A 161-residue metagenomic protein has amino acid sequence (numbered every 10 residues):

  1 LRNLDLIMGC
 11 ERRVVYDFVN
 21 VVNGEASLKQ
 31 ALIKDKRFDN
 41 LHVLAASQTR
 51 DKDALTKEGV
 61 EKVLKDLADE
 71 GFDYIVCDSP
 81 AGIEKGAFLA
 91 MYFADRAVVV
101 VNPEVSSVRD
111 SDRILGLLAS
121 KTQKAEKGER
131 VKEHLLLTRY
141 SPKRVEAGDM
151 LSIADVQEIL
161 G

Functional and structural regions predicted by a protein language model:
L1-E70: P-loop/Walker-type NTP enzyme "switch/lid" segment
K62, A68-E70, P80-G161: Conserved catalytic-core segment of NTP-binding enzymes
I75-V76: Walker B beta-strand of ABC/ABC-like P-loop ATPase nucleotide-binding domains, specifically the conserved hydrophobic
